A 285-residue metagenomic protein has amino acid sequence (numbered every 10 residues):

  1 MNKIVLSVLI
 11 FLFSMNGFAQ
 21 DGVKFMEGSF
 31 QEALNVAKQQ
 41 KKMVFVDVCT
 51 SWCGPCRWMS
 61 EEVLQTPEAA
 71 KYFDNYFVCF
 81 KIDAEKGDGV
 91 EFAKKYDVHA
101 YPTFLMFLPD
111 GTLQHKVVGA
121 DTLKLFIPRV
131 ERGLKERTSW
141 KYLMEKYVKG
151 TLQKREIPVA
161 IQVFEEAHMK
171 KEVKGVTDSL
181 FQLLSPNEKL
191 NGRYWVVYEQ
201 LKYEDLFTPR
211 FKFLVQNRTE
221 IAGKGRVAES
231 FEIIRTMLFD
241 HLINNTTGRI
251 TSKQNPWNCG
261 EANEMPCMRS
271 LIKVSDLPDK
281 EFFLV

Functional and structural regions predicted by a protein language model:
M1-G22: Bacterial Sec-dependent N-terminal signal peptides
G22-G28, V48-T50, M59-G89, V98-Y101 (+1 more regions): Thiol-based oxidoreductase modules, predominantly thioredoxin-like and allied folds used for disulfide exchange
M26-M43, F73: A short beta-strand-turn-helix
Q40-G54: Short active-site neighborhood of thiol/selenol oxidoreductases, capturing the structured segment around
C56-S60, F92-A93, H115-V118: Short, solvent-exposed loop/turn and secondary-structure capping segments
H99-S139: Non-catalytic, surface beta->alpha helical segment in thiol-disulfide oxidoreductase systems
Y147-V285: Oxidative protein folding and maturation machinery
